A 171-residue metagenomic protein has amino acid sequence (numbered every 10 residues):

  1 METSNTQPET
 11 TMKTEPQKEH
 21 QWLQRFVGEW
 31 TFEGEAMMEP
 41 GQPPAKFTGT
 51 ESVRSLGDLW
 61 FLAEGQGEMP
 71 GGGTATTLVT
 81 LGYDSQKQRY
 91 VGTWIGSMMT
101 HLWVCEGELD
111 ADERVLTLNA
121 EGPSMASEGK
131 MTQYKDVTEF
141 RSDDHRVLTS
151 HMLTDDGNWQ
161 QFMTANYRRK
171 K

Functional and structural regions predicted by a protein language model:
M1-K171: Hydrophobic small-molecule pocket/channel-lining residues, especially in calycin-type beta-barrels
